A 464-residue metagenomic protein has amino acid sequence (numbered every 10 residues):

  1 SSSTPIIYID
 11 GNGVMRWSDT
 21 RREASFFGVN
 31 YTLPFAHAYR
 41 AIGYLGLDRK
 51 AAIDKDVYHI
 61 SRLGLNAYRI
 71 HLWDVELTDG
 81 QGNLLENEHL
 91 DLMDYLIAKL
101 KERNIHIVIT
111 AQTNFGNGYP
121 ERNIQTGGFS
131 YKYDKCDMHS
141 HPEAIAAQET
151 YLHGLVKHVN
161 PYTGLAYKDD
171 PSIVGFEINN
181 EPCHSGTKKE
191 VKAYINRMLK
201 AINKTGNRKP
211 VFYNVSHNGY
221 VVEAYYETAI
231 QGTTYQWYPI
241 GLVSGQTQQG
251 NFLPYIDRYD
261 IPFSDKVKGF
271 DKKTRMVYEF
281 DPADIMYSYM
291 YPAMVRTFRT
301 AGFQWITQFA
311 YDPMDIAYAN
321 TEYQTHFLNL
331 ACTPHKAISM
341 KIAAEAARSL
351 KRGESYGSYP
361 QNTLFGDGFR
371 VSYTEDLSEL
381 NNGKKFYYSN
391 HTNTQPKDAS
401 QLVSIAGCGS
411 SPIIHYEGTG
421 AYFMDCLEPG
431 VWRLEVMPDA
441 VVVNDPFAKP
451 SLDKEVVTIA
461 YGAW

Functional and structural regions predicted by a protein language model:
T4-I230: Active-site mouth of glycoside hydrolases
I53, K192-R197, F252-I261, S288-M294: Well-ordered, non-membrane alpha-helical segments in soluble/globular domains
H89, Q125-G128, S288-R299: Short, electropositive alpha-helical surface patch
V211-F212, Y220-D284: Glycoside hydrolase catalytic-domain groove-lining segments
T233, A293, T297-Y311, F327 (+2 more regions): Acidic/histidine-enriched, beta-strand-rich ligand/metal-binding domains
M286-V295, A317-Q324: Histidine/acidic-residue-rich catalytic or RNA/ligand-binding cores of hydrolases and nuclease-related proteins
D312-A448: Aromatic- and carboxylate-lined catalytic core of secreted/periplasmic carbohydrate-active enzymes
D439-P446, P450-W464: Ser/Thr/Asn(+Pro)-rich, low-complexity disordered segments
